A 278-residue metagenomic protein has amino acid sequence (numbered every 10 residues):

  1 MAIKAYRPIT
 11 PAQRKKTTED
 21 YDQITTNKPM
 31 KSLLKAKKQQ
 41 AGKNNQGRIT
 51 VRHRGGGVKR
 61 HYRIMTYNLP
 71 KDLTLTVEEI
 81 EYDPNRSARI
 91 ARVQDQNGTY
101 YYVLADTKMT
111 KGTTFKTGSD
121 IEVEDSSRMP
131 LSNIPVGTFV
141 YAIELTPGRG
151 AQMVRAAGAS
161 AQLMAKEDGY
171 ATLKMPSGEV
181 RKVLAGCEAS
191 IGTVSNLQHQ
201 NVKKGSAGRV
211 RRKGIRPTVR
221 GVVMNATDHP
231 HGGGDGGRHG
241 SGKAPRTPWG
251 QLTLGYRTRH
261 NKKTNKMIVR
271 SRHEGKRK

Functional and structural regions predicted by a protein language model:
M1-N85, K111-K278: Basic, glycine/proline-rich low-complexity segments that contact nucleic acids
N85, V93-D95: Structural recognition of beta-strand segments within beta-rich domains
D95, A105, A165: Conserved strand-loop elements at the edges of beta-sheets that form or border functional pockets
D95-G98, P176-S177: Short acidic-glycine loop/turn motifs at beta-strand connectors
G98-T110: Beta-strand/loop nucleic-acid-binding surfaces
